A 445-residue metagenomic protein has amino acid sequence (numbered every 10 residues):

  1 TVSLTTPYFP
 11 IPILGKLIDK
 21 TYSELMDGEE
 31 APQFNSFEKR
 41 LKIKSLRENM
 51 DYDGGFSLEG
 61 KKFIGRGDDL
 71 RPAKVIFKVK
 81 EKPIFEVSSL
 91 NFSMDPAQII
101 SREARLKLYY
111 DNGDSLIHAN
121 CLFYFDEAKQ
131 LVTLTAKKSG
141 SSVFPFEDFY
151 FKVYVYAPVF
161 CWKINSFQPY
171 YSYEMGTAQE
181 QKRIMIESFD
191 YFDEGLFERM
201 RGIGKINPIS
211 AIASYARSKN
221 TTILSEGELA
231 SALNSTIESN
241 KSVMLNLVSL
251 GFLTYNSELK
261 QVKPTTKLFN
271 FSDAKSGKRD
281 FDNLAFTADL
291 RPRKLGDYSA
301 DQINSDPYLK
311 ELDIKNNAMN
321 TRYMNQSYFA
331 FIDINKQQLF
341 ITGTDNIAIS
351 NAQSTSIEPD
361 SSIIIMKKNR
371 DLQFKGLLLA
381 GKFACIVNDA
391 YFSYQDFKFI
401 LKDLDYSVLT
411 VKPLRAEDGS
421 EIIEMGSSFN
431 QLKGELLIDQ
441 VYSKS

Functional and structural regions predicted by a protein language model:
T1-S445: Structural signature for solvent-exposed beta-strand/loop edge elements and short helix-capping sites, enriched
